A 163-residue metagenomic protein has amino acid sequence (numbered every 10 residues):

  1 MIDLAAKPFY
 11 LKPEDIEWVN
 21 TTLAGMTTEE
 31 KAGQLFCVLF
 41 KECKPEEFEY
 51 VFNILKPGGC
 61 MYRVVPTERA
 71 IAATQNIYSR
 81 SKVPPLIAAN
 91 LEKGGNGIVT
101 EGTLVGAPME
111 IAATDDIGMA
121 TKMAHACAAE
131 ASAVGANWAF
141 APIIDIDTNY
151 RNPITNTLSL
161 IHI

Functional and structural regions predicted by a protein language model:
M1-K56, H162-I163: Preference for extracellular/luminal or secreted protein segments
K41-I161: Enzymes and membrane/adaptor proteins characterized by extended Gly/Ser/Thr/Asp/Glu-rich, aromatic-dotted
